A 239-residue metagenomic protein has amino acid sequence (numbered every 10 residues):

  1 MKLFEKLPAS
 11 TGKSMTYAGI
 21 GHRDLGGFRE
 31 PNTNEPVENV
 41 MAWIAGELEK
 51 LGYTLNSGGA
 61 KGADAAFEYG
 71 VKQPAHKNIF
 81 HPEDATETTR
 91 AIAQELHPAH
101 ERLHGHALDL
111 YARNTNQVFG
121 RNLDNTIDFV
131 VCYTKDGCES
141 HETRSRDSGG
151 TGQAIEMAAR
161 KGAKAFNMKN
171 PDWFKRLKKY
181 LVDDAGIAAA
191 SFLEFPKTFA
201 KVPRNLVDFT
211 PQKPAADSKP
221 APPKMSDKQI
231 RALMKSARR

Functional and structural regions predicted by a protein language model:
M1-K13, A185, K197-R239: Charge-dense, intrinsically disordered terminal/linker segments
F4-K175, A188-V207: Acidic/glycine-enriched connector segments
K178-K179: Short amphipathic beta-strand/extended segments with alternating polar/hydrophobic composition
